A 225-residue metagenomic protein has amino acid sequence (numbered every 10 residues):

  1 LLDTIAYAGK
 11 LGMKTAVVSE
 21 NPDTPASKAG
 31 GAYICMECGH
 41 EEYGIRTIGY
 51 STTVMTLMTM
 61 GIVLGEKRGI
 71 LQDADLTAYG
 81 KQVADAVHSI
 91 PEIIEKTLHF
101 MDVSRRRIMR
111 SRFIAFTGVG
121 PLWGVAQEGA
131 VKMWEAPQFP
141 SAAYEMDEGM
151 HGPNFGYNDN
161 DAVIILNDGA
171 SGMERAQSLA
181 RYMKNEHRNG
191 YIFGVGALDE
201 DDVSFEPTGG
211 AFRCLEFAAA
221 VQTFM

Functional and structural regions predicted by a protein language model:
L1-T77, Q82-D85, V119, N154 (+4 more regions): Glycine-rich phosphate-binding loops that contact phosphosugars or nucleotide phosphates
A6-K14, R107-N158, F193, A197: Anionic-ligand anchoring segments at beta-strand to alpha-helix junctions in alpha/beta enzyme folds, i.e., glycine
G12, I90-K96, S141-A143, D168-A170: Short, flexible loop segments at the rims of nucleotide/cofactor-binding pockets, characterized by
G69-D73, M101, P140: Short, structured loop/turn "capping" segments at alpha-beta junctions
I93-R110: A short, well-structured juxtamembrane/interface segment
M101, A126, A130, A176-A180: A general structural signal for well-ordered alpha-helical packing
